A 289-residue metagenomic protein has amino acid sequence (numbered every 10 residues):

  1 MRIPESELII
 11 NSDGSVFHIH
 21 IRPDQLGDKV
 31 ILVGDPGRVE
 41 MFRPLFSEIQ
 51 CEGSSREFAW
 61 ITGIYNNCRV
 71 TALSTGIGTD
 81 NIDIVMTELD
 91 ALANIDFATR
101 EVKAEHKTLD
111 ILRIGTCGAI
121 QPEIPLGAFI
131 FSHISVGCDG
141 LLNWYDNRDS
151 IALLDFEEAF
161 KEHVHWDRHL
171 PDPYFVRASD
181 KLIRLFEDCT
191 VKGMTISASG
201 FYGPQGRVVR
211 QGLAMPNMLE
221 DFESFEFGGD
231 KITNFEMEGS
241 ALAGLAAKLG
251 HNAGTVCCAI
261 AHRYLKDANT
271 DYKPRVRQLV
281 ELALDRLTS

Functional and structural regions predicted by a protein language model:
M1-Y174: Metabolite-binding pocket within alpha/beta catalytic cores that recognizes anionic/polar moieties
H18-P23, S199-Q205, R277-R286: Intrinsically disordered, low-complexity segments enriched in small residues
L32, V39, T75-I82, M86 (+5 more regions): Generic structural signal for well-ordered, non-membrane alpha-helical segments in soluble metabolic enzymes
G118, S135, I196-G203, A241 (+1 more regions): Glycine-rich beta-alpha junction loops
D155-F227: Active-site rim beta-loop-alpha module in soluble metabolic enzymes
G229-T233: Short pre-catalytic strand/loop immediately N-terminal to key active-site residues, enriched for Gly-Thr
S240-Y272: Zn-dependent metallopeptidase/amidohydrolase metal-coordination segment
H262-S289: His/Asp/Glu-rich mid-to-C-terminal helical/loop segments that flank catalytic regions of hydrolases
